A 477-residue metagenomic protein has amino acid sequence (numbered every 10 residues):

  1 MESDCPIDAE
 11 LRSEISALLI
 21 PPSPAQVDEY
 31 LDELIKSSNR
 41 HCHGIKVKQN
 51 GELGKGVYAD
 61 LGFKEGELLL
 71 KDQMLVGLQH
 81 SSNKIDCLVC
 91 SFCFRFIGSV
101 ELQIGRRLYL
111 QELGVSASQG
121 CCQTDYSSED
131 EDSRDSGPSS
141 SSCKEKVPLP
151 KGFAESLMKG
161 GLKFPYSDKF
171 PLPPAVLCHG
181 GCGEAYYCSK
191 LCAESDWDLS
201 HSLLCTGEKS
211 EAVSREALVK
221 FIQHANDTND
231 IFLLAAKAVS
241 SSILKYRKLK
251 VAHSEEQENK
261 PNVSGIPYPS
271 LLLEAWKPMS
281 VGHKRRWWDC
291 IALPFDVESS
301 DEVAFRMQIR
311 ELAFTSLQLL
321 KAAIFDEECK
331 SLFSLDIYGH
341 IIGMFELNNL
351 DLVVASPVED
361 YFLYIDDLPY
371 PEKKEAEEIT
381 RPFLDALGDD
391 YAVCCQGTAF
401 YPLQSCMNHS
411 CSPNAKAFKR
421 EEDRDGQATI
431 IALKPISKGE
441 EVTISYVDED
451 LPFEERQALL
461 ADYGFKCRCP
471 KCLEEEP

Functional and structural regions predicted by a protein language model:
M1-P477: Short alpha-helical interaction motifs and adjacent low-complexity tails used for partner binding in regulatory proteins
